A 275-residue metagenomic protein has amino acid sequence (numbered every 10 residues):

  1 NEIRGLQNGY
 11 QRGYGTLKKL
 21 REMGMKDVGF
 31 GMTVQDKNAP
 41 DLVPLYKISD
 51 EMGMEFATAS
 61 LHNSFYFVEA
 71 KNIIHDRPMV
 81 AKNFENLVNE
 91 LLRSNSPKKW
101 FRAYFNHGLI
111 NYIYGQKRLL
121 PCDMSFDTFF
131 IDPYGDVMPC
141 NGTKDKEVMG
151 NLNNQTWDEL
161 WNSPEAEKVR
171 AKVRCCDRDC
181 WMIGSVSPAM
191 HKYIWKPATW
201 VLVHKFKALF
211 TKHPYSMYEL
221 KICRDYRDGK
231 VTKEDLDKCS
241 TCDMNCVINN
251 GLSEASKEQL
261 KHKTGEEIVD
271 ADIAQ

Functional and structural regions predicted by a protein language model:
N1-T128, D132-M138, G142-V148, D235-D237 (+1 more regions): Radical SAM enzyme [4Fe-4S]-AdoMet core and its adjacent flexible, acidic and glycine-rich loops/tails across
L119, V137-Q275: Flexible mid-to-C-terminal extensions adjoining Fe-S/redox cofactors in radical SAM and related proteins
